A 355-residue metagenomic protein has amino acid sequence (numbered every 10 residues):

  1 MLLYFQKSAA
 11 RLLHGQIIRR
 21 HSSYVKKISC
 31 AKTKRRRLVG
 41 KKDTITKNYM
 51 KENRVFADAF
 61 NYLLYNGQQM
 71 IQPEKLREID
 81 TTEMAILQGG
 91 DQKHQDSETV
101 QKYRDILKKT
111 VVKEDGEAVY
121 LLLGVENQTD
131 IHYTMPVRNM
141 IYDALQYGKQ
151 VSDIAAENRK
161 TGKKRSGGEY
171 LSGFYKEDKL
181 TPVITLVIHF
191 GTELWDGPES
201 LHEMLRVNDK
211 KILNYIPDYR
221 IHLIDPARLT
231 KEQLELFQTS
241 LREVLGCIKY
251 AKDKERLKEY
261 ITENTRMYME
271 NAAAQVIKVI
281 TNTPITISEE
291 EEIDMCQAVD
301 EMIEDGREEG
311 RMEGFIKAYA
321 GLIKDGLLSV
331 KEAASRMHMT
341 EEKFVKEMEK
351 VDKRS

Functional and structural regions predicted by a protein language model:
L2-S355: Elongated, amphipathic alpha-helical interaction scaffolds
